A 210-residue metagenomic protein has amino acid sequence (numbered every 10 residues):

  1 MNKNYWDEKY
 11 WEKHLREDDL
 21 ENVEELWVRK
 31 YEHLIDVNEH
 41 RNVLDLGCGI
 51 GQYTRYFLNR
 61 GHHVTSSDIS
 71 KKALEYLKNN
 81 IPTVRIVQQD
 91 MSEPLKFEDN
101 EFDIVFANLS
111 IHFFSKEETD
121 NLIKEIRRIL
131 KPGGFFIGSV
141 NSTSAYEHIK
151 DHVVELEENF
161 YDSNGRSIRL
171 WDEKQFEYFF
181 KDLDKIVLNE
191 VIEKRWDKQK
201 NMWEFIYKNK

Functional and structural regions predicted by a protein language model:
M1-E39, G49-P94, I137-N209: Class I (Rossmann-like) S-adenosyl-L-methionine-dependent methyltransferase catalytic domain, capturing the SAM-binding
D45: Class I SAM-dependent methyltransferase core
L95-V105: A short acidic, Gly/Pro-enriched loop at the edge of an enzyme's catalytic core that lines a small-molecule cofactor
A107-S110: A short beta-strand submotif of the Rossmann-like class I SAM-dependent methyltransferase core that lines
H112-F114: A short His-aromatic
K116-E117, I149: Conserved catalytic-core motifs of eukaryotic protein kinase domains, centered on the activation segment
D120-P132: A short glycine-rich, Lys/Arg-flanked "PGG" loop and its adjoining helix->strand segment in the class I
